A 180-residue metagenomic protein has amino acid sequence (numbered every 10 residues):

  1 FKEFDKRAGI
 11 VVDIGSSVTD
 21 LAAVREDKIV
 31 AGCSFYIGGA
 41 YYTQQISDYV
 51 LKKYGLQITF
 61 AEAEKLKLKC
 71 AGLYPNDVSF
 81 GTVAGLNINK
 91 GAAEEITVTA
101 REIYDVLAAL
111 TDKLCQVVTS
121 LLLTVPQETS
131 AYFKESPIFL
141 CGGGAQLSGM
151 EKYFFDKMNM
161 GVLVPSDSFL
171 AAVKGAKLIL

Functional and structural regions predicted by a protein language model:
F1, D5, D13, L147-Y153 (+1 more regions): Extended, folded domain segments that form the structural surfaces/walls around functional sites
F1-V12, K174-L180: Conserved phosphate-binding catalytic cores of ATP/NTP-utilizing and phosphoryl-transfer enzymes
F4, V11-V18, V24-K28, G38-A40 (+1 more regions): A short acidic Gly-Thr/Ser loop motif
D13, I46, V83, V118 (+2 more regions): Residue-level signature of catalytic and energy-coupling elements of molecular machines, predominantly ATP/GTP-dependent
R25-C115, L123, F133: Phosphate-binding glycine-rich/basic clefts of nucleotide- and phosphate-handling proteins, predominantly
A71, P75, T129-F154: Glycine-rich phosphate-binding loops at beta-strand->alpha-helix junctions
S120-E128: Conserved helix-loop functional segments at active or binding sites
F154-K177: Conserved phosphate-binding/catalytic loops in two-lobed NTP-binding clefts
